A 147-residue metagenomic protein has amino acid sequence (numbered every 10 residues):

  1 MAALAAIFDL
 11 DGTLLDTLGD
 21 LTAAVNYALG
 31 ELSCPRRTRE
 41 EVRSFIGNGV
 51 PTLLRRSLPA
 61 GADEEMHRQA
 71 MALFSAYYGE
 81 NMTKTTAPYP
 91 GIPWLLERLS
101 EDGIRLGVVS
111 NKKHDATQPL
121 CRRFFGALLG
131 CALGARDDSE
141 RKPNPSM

Functional and structural regions predicted by a protein language model:
M1-S44, R55: Active-site neighborhood of HAD-like aspartate-dependent phosphohydrolases
A3, L96, L128-G130: Core-facing hydrophobic residues within beta-strands of well-ordered domains
D20, G49-T52, W94, D115-A116: Short alpha-helical
A28-L29, G49-E64, L120: Helix-loop "lid/cap" segments that line or gate small-molecule binding pockets
R55-W94: Metal-dependent phosphoesterase signature
K84-A87, G107, K113-M147: Substrate-recognition "cap/lid" segment bordering the active-site pocket of phosphatases
G91-I104: Catalytic-core regions built around general acid/base machinery
